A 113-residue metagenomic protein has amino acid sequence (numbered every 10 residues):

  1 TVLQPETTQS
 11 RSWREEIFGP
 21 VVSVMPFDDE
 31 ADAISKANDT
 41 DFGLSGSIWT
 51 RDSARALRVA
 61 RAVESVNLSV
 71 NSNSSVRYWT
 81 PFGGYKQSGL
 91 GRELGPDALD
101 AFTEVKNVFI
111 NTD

Functional and structural regions predicted by a protein language model:
T1-D113: Conserved C-terminal structural/oligomerization subdomain of aldehyde/semialdehyde dehydrogenase
